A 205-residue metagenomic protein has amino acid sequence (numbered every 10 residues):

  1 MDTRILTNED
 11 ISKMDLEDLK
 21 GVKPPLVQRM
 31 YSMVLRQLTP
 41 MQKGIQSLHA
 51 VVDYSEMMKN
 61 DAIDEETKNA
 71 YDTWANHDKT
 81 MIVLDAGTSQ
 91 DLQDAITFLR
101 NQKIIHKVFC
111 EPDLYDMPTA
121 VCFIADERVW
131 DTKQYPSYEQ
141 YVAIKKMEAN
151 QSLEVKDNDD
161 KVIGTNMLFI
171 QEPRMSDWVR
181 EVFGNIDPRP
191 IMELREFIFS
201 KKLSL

Functional and structural regions predicted by a protein language model:
D2-L205: Positively charged, small/polar-rich N-terminal and surface patches that mediate targeting and assembly and bind
